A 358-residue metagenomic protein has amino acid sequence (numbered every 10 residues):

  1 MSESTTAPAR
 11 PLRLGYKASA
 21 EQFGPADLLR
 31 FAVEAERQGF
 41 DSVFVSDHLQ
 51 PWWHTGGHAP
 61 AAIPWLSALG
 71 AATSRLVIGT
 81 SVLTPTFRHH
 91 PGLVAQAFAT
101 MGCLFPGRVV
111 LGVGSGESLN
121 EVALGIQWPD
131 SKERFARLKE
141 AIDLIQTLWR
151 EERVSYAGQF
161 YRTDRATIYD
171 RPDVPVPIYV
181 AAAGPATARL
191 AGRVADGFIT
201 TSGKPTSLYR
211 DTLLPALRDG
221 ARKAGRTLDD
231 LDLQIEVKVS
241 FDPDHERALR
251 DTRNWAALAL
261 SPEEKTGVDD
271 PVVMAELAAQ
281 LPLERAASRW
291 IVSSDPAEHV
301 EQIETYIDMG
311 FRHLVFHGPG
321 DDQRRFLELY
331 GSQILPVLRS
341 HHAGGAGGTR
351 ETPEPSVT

Functional and structural regions predicted by a protein language model:
M1-T358: Active-site-adjacent structural elements that line small-molecule/cofactor binding pockets in enzymes
